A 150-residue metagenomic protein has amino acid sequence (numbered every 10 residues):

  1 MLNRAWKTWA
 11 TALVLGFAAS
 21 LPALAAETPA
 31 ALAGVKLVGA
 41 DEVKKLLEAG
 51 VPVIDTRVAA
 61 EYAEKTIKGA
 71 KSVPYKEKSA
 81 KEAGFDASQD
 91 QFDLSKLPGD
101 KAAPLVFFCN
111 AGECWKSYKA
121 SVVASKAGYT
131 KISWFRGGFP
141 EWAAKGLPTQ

Functional and structural regions predicted by a protein language model:
L2-E64, Q150: Flexible, polar/low-complexity N-terminal or interdomain linker segments that lie immediately upstream of folded
T28-A33, S79-A83, F107-G112, Y129: Second-shell loop/turn segments in exported
K44-L105: Positively charged, proline/Ser/Thr-rich regional signature most characteristic of the Rhodanese/CDC25-like
V58-Y62, E77-A80, A111-W115, G138-W142: Solvent-exposed loop/turn segments at secondary-structure junctions within structured extracellular/periplasmic domains
S88-P140: Catalytic cysteine-centered active loop of the rhodanese-like fold, especially the PTP/DSP P-loop
W142, T149-Q150: Short, solvent-exposed mixed-charge patches
